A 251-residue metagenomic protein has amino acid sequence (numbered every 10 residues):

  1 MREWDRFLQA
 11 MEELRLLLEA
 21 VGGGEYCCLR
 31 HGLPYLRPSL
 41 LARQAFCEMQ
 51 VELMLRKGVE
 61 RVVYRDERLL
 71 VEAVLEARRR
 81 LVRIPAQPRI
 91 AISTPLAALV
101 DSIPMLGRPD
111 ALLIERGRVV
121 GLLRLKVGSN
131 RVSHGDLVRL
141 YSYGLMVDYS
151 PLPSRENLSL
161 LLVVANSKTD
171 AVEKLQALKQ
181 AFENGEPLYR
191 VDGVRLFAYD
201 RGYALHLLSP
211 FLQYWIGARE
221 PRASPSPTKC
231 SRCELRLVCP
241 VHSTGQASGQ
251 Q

Functional and structural regions predicted by a protein language model:
M1-V119, V138: Metal-dependent nuclease catalytic cores that hydrolyze phosphodiester bonds in DNA/RNA, characterized by
R2-C27, R89-P104, N130, S150-Q251: Metal-dependent nuclease catalytic regions and adjoining charged, substrate-binding loops involved in nucleic-acid end
E72-A73, S142, Q176-K179: Juxtamembrane/interface motifs at transmembrane-helix termini
V120-R124: Short small-residue beta-strand/loop micro-motif enriched in glycine and branched aliphatics
L125-S133: Short beta-strand-loop-alpha-helix junction that forms the active-site gateway of nucleic-acid-processing nucleases
D136-S150: Short, charged, amphipathic alpha-helix that recurs within catalytic cores of restriction-modification and other
